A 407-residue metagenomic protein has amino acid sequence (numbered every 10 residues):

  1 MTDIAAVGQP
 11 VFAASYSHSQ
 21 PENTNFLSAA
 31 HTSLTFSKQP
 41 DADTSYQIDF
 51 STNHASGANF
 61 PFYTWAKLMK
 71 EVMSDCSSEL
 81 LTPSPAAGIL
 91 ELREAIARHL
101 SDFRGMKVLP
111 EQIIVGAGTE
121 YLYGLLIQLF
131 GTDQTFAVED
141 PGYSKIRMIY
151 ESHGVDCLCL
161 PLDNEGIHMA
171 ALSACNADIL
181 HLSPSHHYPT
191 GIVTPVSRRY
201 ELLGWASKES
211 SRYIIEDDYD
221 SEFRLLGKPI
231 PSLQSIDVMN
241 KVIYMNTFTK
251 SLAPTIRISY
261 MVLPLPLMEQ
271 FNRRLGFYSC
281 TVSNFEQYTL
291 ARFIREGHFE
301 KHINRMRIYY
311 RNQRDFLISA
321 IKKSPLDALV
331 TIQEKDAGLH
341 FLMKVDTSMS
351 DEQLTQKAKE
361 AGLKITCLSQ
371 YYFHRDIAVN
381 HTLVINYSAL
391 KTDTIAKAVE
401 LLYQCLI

Functional and structural regions predicted by a protein language model:
M1-K70, G276-S283, A291-I294, N304-Y309 (+6 more regions): N-terminal basic, amphipathic alpha-helical segments
M69-S211, E222, K228-I236, Y310 (+1 more regions): Conserved core of the PLP fold type I
I114, P231-S232, N272, L290 (+1 more regions): Catalytic cores of nucleotide-enabled group-transfer and carboxylate-activating enzymes in metabolic and assembly-line
D217-D218: Walker B catalytic acidic pair
S235-Q270: Active-site PLP attachment segment
Y260, Y288-R295: Helix-loop "lid/cap" segments that line or gate small-molecule binding pockets
